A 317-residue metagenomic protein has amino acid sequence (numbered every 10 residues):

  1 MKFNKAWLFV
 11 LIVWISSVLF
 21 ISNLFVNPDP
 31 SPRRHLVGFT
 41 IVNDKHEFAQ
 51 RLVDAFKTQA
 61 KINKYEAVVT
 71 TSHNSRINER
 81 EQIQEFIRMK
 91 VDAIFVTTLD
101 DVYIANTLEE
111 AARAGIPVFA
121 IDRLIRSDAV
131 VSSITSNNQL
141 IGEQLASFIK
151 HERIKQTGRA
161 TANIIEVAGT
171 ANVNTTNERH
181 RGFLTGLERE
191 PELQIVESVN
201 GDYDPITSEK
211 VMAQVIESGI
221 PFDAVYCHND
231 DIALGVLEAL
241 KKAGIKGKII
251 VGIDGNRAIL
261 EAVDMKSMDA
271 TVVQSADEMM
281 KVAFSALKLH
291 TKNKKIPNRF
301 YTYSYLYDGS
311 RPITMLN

Functional and structural regions predicted by a protein language model:
M1-L36, E110-A114: Short, low-complexity disordered leader/linker segments with a strong preference for bacterial N-terminal type II
F9-V10, V18-N27, V167-A171, G186-L187 (+1 more regions): Hinge/cleft segment of the Venus flytrap/periplasmic-binding protein
L36-A55, Q59, V68-I77, E81 (+5 more regions): Extracytoplasmic "Venus flytrap"
F48-Y65, I141-L145, N174-E192, V211 (+3 more regions): Short, solvent-exposed amphipathic alpha-helices that sit in or adjacent to ligand/effector-binding or catalytic
A60-S72, I164-E166, L187-P205: Short beta-strand elements in bilobed, periplasmic/extracellular small-molecule ligand-binding domains
E79, I134-T161, T207-E209, N256-I259 (+1 more regions): Hydrophobic alpha-helical segments within soluble ligand-binding/sensing domains
V96-A112, F183, E197, G201-A258: Hydrophobic alpha-helical
V102-L140, H151, N163, N256-D264: Flexible loop/hinge segments that line or gate small-molecule binding clefts
